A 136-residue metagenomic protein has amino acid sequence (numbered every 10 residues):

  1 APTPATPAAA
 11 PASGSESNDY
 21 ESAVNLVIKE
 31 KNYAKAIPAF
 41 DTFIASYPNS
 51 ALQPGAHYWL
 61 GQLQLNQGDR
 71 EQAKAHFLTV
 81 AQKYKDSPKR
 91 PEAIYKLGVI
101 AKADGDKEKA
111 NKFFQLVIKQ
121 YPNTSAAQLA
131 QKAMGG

Functional and structural regions predicted by a protein language model:
A1-K29, A34-K35: Acidic, proline-/serine-/threonine-rich low-complexity intrinsically disordered segments
L26-V27, Q64, A101: Residue at a conserved register position within TPR or TPR-like alpha-solenoid repeats
S46-L52, Q82-K89, I118-Q128: Short solvent-exposed coil/turn linkers within tandem alpha-helical repeat scaffolds
